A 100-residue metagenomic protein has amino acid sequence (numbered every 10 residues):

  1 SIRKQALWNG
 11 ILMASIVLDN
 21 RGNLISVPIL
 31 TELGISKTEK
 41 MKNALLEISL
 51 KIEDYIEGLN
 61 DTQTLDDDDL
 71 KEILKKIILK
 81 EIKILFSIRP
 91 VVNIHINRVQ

Functional and structural regions predicted by a protein language model:
S1-Q100: Acidic/His-rich, metal-assisted hydrolase cores and their charged scaffolds
